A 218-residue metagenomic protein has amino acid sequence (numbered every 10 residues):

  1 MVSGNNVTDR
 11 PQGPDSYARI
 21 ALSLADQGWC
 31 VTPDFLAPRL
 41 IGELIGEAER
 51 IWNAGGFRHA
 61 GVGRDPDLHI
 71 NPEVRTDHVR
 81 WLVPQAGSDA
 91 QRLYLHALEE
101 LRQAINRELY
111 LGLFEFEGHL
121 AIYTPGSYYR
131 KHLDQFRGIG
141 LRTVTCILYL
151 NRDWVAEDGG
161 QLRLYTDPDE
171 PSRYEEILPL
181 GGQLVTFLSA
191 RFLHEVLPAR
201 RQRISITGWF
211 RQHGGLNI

Functional and structural regions predicted by a protein language model:
M1-T145, Y149-L184, A190-I218: Fe(II)/2-oxoglutarate oxygenase catalytic core
